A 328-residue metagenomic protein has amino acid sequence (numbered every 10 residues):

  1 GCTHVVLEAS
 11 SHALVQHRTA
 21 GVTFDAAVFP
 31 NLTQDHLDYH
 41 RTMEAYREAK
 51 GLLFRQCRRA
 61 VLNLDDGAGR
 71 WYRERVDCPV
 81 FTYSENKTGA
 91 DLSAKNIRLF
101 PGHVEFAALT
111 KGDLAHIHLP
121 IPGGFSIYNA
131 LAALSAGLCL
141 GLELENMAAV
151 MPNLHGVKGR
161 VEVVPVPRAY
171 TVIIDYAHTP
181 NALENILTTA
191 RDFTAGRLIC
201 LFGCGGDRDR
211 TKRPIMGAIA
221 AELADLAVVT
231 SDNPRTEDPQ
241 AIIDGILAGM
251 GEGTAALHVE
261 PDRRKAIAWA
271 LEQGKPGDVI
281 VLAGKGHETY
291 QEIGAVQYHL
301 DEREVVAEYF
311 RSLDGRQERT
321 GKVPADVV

Functional and structural regions predicted by a protein language model:
C2, V6-A9, V15, T23-T171 (+3 more regions): Acidic, Mg2+-coordinating active-site environments of NTP-dependent enzymes
A9, A13-L14, I127-A130, P180-E184 (+1 more regions): Short glycine/serine/threonine-rich phosphate/pyrophosphate-binding segments that cradle anionic phosphate groups
L14-Q16, G69-R70, L183, I267: Short, well-ordered alpha-helical microsegments
D77, S135-G159, V163-V328: ATP-dependent carboxylate-amine ligase
